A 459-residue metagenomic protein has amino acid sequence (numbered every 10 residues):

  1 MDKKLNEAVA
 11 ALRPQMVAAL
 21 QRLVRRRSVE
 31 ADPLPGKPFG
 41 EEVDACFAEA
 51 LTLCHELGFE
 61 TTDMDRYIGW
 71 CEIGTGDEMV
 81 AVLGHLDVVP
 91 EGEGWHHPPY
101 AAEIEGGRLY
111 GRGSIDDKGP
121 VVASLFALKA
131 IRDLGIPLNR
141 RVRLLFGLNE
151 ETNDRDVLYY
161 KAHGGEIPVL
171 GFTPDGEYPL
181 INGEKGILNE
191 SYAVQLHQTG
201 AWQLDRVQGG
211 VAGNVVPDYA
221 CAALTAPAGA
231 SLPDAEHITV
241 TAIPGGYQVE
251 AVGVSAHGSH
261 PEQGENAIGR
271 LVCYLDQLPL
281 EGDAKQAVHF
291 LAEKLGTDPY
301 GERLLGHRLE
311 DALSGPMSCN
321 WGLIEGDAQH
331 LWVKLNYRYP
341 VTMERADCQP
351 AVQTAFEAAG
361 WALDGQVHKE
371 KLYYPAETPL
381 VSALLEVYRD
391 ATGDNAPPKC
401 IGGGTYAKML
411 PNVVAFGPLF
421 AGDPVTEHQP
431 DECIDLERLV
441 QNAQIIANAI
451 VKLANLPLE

Functional and structural regions predicted by a protein language model:
D2-R112, L134-L138: Acidic/His- and Gly-rich active-site-bordering loop/insert found across diverse amide/peptide-bond hydrolases
Q21, L51, V122-K129, L158 (+5 more regions): Predominant activation on well-ordered alpha-helical scaffold segments within soluble catalytic domains
T62, P261-A328, R338-P350, W361-E459: An extended, acidic, His-containing surface patch that forms the Zn2+-binding/catalytic region of metallohydrolases
M79-F146, T152, G164-V169, Q429-E437 (+1 more regions): Active-site metal-coordination/substrate-binding segment of hydrolases, especially metallo-dependent peptidases
L86-V88, V142-N153, P174-P179, V211 (+1 more regions): Acidic, glycine-rich active-site loops and adjacent beta-strand->loop/helix elements that engage anionic groups
P90-E105, Y192-Q198, T241-A251, E357 (+2 more regions): Acidic-glycine-rich active-site phosphate/pyrophosphate-binding loop
E151, L158-P340: Midchain, well-structured core segments that form catalytic/ion-binding scaffolds
